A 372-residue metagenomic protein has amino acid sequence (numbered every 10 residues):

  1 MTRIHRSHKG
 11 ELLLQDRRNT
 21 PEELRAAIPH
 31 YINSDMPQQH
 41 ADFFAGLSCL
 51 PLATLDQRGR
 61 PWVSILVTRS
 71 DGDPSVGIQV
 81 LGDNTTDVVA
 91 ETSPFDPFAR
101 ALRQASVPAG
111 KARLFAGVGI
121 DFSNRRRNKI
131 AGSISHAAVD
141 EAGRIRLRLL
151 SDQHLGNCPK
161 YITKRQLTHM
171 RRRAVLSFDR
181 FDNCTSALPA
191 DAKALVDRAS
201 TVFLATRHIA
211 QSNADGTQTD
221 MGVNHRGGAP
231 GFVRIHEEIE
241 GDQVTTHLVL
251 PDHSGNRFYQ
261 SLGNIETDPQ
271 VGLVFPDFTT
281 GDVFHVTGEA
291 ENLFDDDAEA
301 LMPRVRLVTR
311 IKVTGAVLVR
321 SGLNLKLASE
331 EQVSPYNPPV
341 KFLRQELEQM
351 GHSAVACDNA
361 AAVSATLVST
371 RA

Functional and structural regions predicted by a protein language model:
M1-A372: Binding-site signature for planar aromatic cofactors or substrates
